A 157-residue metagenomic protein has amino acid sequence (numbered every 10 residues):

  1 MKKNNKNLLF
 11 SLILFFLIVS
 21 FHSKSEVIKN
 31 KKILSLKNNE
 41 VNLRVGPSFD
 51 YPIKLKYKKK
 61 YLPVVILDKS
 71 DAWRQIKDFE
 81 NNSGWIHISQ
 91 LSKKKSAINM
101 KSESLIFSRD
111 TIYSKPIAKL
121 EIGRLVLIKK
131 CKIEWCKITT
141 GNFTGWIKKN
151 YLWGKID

Functional and structural regions predicted by a protein language model:
K2-F10: Bacterial N-terminal signal peptides that target proteins for export
I18-H22: N-terminal signal peptide c-region/cleavage motif recognized by signal peptidases
S23-V45, L55-K60, L67-R109, K115-I133 (+2 more regions): SH3-family beta-barrel domains
P47-Y51: Second-shell loop/turn segments in exported
